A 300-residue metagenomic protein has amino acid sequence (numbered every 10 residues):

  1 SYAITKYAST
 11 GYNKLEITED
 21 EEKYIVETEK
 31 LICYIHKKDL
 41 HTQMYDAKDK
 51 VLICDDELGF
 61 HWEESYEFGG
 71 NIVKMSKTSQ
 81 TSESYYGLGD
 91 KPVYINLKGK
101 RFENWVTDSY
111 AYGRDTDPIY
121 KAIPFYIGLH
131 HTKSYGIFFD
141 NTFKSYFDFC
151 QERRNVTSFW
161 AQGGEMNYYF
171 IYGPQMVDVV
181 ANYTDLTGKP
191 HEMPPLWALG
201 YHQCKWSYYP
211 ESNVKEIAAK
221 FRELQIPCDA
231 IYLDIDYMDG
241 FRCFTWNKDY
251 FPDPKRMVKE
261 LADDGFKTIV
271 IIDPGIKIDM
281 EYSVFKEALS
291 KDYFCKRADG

Functional and structural regions predicted by a protein language model:
S1-P190, P194-A198, C204-W206, N213 (+6 more regions): N-terminal accessory segment at the very beginning of proteins
K133-S134, K144-F147, M176-V177, S207-E211 (+3 more regions): Flexible loop/turn segments at secondary-structure boundaries
R222, A262-D263: Anion (oxyanion) recognition and catalysis
Q225-P227, G265: Short loop/turn motifs at secondary-structure junctions
I231-D236: Active-site pocket-lining segments that scaffold enzyme catalytic pockets across diverse folds
M257, L261-A262, K296-G300: Short, basic, helix/turn surface patches
P274-G300: Active-site-adjacent "subsite" loops/lids of carbohydrate-active enzymes
